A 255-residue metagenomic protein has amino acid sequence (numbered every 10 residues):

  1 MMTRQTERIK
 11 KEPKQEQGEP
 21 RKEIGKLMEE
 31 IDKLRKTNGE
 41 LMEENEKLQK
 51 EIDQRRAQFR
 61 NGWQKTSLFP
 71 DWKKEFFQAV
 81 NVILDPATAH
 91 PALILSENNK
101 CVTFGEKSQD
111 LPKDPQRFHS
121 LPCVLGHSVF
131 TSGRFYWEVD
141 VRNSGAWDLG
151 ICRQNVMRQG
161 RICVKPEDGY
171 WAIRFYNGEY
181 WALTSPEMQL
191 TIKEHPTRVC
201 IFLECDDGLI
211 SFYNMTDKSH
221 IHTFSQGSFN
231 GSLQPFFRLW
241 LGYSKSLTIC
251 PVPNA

Functional and structural regions predicted by a protein language model:
M1-A255: Beta-rich ligand-recognition domains in immune and ubiquitin systems
